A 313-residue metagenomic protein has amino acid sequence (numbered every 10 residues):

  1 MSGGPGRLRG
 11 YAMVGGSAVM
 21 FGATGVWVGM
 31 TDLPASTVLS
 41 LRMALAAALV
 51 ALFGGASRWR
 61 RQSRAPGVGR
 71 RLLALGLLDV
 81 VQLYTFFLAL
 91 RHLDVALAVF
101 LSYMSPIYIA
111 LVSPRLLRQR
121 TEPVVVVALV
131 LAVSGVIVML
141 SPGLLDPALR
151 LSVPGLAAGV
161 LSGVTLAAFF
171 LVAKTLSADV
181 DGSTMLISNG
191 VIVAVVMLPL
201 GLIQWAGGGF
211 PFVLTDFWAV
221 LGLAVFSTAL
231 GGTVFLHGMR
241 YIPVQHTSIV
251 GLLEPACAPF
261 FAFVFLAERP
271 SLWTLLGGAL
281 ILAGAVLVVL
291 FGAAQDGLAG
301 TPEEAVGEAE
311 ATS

Functional and structural regions predicted by a protein language model:
M1-S40, L77, T85, A148-T175 (+2 more regions): Glycine-/small-residue-enriched transmembrane alpha-helix faces in small-molecule transporters and effluxers
L8-G16, S36-F53, V124-S134, P154-L161 (+1 more regions): Hydrophobic alpha-helical transmembrane segments of multi-pass integral membrane proteins, especially transporters
V19-A23, W27-M30, F53, L73-L88 (+7 more regions): Hydrophobic alpha-helical transmembrane segments of multi-pass membrane transport proteins, especially secondary
G22-A23, A47-A48, I107, V133 (+3 more regions): Small-residue-rich packing faces within the transmembrane alpha-helices of Major Facilitator Superfamily
T31, V38, A89, L101 (+6 more regions): Hydrophobic/aromatic residues within transmembrane alpha-helices of multi-pass small-molecule transporters
T37-A48, F87-R120, S162, V244-F263: Specific alpha-helical transmembrane segments that line the substrate/conduction pathway and gating interfaces
V50, G54, T121-G143, M197 (+2 more regions): Hydrophobic transmembrane alpha-helices of multi-pass small-molecule transport proteins
W59-R60, V289-E303: Membrane-interface capping segments at transmembrane-helix boundaries
